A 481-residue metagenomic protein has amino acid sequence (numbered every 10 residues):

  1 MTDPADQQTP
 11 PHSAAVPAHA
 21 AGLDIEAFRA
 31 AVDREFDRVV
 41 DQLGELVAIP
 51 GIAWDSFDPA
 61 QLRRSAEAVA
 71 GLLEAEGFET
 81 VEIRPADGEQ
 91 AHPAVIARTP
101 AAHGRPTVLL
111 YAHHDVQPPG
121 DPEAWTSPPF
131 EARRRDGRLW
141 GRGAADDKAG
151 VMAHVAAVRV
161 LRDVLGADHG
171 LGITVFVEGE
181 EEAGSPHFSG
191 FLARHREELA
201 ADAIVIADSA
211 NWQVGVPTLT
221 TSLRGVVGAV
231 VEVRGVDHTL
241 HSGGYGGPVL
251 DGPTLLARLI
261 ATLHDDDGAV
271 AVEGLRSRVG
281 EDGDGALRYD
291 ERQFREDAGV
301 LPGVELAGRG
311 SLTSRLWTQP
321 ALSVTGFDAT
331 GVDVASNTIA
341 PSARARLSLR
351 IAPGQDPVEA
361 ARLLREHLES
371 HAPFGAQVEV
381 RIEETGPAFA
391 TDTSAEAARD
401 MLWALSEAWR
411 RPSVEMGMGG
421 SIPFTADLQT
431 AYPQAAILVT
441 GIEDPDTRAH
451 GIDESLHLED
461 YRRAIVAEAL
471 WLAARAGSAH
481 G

Functional and structural regions predicted by a protein language model:
T2-P122, S342, R346, E359: N-terminal helical capping/dimerization or prosegment-like subdomains of hydrolases acting on amide or phosphate bonds
R105-V177, R463: Active-site metal-coordination/substrate-binding segment of hydrolases, especially metallo-dependent peptidases
H169-D251: Histidine/acidic-residue-rich, glycine-tolerant segments that coordinate divalent metal ions
P217-T221, V332-N337: Short beta-strand/turn micro-motifs at beta-sheet edges
E232-R234, L256, I339-A343, E396 (+1 more regions): Zn-dependent metallopeptidase/amidohydrolase metal-coordination segment
S242-F327, Q355-Q377: Acidic-enriched catalytic cores of C-N bond-cleaving enzymes acting on peptides and small amides
P248-V249, V334-P341: Short, solvent-exposed beta-strand/turn "edge" segments of beta-rich domains on protein surfaces
R350-A352, E379-S394: A short beta-alpha structural unit
